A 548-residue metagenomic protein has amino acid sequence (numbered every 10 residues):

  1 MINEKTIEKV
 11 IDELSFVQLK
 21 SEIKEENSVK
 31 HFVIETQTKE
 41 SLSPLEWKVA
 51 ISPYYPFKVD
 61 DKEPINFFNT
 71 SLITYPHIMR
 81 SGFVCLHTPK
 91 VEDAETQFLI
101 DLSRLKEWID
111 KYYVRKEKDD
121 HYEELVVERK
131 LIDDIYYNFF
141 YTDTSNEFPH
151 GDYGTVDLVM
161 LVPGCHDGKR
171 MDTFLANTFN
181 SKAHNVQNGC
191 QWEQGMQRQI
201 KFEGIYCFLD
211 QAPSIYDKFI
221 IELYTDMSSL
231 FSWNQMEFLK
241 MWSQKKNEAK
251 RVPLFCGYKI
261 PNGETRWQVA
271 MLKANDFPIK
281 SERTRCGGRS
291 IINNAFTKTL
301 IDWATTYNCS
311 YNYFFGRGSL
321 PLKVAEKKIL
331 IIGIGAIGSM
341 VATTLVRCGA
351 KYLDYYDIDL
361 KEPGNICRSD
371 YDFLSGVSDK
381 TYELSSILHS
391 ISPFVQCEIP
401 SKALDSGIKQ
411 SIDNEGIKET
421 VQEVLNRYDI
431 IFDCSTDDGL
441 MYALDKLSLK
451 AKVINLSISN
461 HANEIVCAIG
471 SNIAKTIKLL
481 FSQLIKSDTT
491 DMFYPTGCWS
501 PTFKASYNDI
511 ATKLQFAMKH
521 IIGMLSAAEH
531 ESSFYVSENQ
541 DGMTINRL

Functional and structural regions predicted by a protein language model:
L19-P89, E95-L99: Compact alpha/beta protein-protein interaction domains typified by the UBC
E63-D157: Domain-scale recognition of soluble eukaryotic interaction modules
E128-K130, D134-R283, E423-I430, C434-L548: Glycine-rich phosphate/adenylate-binding loop
K273-I329: N-terminal charged helix/coil linker that caps or initiates catalytic domains
L320-L360: Glycine-rich adenosine-cofactor-binding loop
I332, Y356-I358, P400-K402, D433-C434 (+1 more regions): Generic beta-strand/beta-sheet core signal
L360-P400: Glycine-rich phosphate-binding loop and adjoining beta1-alpha1-beta2 segment of Rossmann-like nucleotide-binding folds
S385-R427, S435-D438: A structured beta-alpha segment of the ubiquitous adenosine-cofactor-binding alpha/beta core
